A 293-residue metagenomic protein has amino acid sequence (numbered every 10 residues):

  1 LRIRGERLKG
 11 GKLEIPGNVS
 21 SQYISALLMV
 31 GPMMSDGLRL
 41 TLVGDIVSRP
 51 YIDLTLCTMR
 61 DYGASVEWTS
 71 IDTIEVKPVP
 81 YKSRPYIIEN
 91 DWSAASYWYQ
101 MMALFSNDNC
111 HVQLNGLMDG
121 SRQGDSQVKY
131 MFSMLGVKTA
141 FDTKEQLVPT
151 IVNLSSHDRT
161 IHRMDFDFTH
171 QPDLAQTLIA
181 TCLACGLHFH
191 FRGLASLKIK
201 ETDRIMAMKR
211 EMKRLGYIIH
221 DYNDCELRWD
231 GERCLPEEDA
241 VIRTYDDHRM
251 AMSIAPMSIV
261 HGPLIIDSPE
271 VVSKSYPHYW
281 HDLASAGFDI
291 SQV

Functional and structural regions predicted by a protein language model:
L1-V293: Short, structured segments at the rim of ligand-binding sites
